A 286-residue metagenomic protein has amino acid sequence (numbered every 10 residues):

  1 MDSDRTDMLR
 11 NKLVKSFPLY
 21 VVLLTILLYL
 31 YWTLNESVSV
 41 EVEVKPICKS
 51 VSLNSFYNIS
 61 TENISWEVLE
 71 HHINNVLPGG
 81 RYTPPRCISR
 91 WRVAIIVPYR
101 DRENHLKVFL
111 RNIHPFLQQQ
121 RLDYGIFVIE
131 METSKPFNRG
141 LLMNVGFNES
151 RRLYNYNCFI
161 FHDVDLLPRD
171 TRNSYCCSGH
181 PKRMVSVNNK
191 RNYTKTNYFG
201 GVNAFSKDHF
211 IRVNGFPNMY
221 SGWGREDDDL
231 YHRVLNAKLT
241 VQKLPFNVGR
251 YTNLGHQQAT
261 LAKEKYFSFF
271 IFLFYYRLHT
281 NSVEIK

Functional and structural regions predicted by a protein language model:
D2-M8, K12-V68, M219-G222, D228-K286: C-terminal catalytic/acceptor-binding lobe
W91-A94, G125, D229: Cell-envelope/extracellular polymer assembly enzymes that use nucleotide-activated donors
A94-R102: A conserved hydrophobic helix/loop-capping motif in glycosyltransferases and polysaccharide synthases
E103, K107-R111, F116-N157, N173 (+1 more regions): Active-site-proximal specificity loops/subdomain of glycosyltransferases
L153-R169: Short beta-strand-to-loop acidic/aromatic patch adjacent to the donor-nucleotide binding site
P168-N192: Conserved donor-nucleotide/metal-binding helix-loop-beta segment in metal-dependent transferases, i.e., the alpha-helix
N188-F205, R212: A recurrent flexible, glycine/aromatic-enriched loop bordering the glycosyltransferase active site that acts as
Y198-S206, P217-N218, G224-R225: A conserved catalytic-core signature of glycosyltransferases
